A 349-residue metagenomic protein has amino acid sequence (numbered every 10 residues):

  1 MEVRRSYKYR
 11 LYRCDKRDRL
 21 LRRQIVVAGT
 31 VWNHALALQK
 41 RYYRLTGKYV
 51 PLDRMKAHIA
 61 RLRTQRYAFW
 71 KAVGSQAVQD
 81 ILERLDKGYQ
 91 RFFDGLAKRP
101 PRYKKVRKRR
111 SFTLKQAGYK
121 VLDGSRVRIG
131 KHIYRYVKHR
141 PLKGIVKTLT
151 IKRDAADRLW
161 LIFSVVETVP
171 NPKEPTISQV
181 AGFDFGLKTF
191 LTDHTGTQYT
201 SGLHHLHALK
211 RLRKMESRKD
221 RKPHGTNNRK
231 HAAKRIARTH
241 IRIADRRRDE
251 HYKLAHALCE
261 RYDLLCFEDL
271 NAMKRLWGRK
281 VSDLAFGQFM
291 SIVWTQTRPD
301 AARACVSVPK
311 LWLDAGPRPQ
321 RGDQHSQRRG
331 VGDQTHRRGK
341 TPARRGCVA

Functional and structural regions predicted by a protein language model:
M1-V78: Gly/serine-rich nucleotide phosphate-binding loop at the start of the catalytic core of nucleotide/ADP-ribose-handling
R4-S6, R19, T30, K143 (+2 more regions): Positively charged, helix-rich recognition surfaces that bind polyanionic ligands
L11-D15, Q90, I292: Hydrophobic/aromatic-rich, well-ordered segments within soluble, folded domains that form packed cores
L36, K40, Y89, F93-P100 (+2 more regions): Long, hydrophobic, amphipathic alpha-helical segments used as structural scaffolds
Y42-M55, A97, P172-T176, K222-N228: Short, glycine- and charge-enriched coil/turn segments that flank and shape catalytic ligand pockets
L52-D154, D283: Acidic carboxylate diad motif detector
